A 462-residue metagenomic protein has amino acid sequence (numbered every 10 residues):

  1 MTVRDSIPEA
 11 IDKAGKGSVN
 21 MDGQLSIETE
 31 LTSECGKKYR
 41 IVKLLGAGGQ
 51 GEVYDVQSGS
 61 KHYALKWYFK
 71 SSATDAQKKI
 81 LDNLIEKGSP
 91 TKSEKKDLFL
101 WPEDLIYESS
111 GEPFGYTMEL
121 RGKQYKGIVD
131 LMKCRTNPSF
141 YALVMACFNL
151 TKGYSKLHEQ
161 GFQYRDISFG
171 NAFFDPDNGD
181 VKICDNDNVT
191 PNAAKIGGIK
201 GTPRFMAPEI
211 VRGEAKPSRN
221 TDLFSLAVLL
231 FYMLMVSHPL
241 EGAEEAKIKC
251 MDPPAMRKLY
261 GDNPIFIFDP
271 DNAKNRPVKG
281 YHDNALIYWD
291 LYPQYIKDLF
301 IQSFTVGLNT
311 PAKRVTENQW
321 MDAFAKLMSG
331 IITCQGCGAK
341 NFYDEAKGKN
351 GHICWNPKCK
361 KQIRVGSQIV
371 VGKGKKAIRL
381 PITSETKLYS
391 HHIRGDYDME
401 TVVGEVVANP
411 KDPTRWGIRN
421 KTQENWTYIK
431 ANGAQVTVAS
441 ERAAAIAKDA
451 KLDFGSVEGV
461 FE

Functional and structural regions predicted by a protein language model:
G17-K61: ATP-binding glycine-rich phosphate-binding loop
Q50-L100, I128-N137: ATP-binding glycine-rich loop module of kinase domains
D97-A146: Conserved structural core of kinase catalytic domains
Y154, H158-P176: Catalytic-loop of the protein kinase fold
I196-G213: Conserved activation segment of eukaryotic-like protein kinases, specifically the C-terminal portion of the activation
D222: Conserved catalytic-loop aspartate of Hanks-type protein kinases
L230-K297: Conserved C-lobe activation region of Hanks-type protein kinase-like domains
Y428-E462: C-terminal boundary/linker segments immediately following FHA domains
